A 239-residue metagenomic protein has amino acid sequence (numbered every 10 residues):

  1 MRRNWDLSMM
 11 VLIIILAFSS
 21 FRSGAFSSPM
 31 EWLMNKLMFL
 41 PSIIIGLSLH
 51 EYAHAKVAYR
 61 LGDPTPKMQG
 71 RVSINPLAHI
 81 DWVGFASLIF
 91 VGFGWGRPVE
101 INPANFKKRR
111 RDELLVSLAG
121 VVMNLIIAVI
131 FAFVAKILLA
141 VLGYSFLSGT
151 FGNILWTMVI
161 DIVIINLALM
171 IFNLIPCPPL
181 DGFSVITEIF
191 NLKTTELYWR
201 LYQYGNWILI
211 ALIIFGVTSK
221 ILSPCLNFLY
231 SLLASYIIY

Functional and structural regions predicted by a protein language model:
M1-Y239: Hydrophobic transmembrane alpha-helices and their immediate loop junctions in multi-pass integral membrane proteins
